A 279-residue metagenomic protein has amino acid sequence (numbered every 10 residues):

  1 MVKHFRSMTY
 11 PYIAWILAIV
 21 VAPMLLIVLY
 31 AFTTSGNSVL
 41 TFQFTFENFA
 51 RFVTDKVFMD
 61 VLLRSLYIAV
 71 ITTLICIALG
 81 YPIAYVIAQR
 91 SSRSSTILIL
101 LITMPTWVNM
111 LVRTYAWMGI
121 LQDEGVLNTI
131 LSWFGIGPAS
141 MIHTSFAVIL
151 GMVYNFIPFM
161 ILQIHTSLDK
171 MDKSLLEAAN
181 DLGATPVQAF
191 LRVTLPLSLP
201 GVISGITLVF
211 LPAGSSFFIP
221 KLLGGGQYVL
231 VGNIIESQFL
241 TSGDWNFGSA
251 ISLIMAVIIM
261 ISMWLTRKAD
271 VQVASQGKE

Functional and structural regions predicted by a protein language model:
M1-I27, T96, A256: N-terminal signal-anchor/first transmembrane alpha helix
M1-K3, I71-T103, S174-L176, W264 (+1 more regions): Transmembrane-helix boundary motif in ABC transporter permease subunits
V2-H4, N48-V57, A213, F217 (+1 more regions): Interhelical loop and adjacent transmembrane-helix boundary motif in polytopic membrane transport permeases
S7-Y10, H165-N180, S249-E279: C-terminal transmembrane helix and the adjacent membrane-cytosol boundary/short C-terminal tail of inner/organellar
A14-M24, L98-L100, M104, Y154 (+2 more regions): Transmembrane alpha-helices
V21-K56, I120-E124, G225, E279: Short membrane-interfacial helix/loop motifs at transmembrane-helix boundaries
P23-Y30, S35-G36, M110-T114, M160-I161 (+1 more regions): Non-cytoplasmic
N37, F46, T114-V153, V187 (+1 more regions): Membrane-interfacial helix termini and adjacent extracytoplasmic/periplasmic loops of multi-pass transporters
